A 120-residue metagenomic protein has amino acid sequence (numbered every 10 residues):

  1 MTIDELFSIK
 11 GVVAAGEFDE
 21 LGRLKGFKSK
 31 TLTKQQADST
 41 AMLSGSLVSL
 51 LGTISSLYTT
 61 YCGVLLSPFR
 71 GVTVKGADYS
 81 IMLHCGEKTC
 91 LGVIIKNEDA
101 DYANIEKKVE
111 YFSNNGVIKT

Functional and structural regions predicted by a protein language model:
M1-T120: Non-catalytic interaction/Regulatory regions outside core domains
